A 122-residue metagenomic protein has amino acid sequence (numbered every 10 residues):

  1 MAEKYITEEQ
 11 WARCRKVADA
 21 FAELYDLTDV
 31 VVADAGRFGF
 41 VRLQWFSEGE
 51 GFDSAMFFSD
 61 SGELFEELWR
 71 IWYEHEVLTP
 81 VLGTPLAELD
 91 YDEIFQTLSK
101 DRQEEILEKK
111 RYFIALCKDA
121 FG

Functional and structural regions predicted by a protein language model:
M1-T28: Negatively charged, low-complexity tracts enriched in Asp/Glu with abundant Ser/Thr
M1-Y5, L116-G122: Short intrinsically disordered terminal tails
Q10-C14, A18, L98, R102-C117: Long, compositionally biased, charged low-complexity segments
F21-E23, V30-D34, M56: Short, exposed beta-strand/loop patches in secreted or surface proteins that constitute
D34-R111: Acidic, low-complexity, intrinsically disordered interaction modules
